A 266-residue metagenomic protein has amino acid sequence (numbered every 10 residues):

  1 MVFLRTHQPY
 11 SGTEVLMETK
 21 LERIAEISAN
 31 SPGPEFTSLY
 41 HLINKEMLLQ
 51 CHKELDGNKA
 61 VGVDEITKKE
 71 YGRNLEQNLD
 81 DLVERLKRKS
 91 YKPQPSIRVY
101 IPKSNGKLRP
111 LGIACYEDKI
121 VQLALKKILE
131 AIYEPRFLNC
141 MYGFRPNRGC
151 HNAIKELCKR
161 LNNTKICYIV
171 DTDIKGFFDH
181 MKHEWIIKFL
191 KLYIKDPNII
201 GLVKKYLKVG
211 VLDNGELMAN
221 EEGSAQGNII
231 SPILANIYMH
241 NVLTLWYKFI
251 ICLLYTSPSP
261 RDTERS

Functional and structural regions predicted by a protein language model:
M1-E76: Non-catalytic, polymerase-adjacent accessory regions of viral genome-replication enzymes
F36-Y40, Q50-L55, V63-E70, P93-Y100 (+5 more regions): Short coil/turn segments at secondary-structure boundaries
I43-K53, R85-L108, Y116, I120-L129 (+2 more regions): Reverse-transcriptase-like RNA-dependent polymerase core
N44, I113-V121, P146-C150, N162 (+6 more regions): Secondary-structure capping and boundary motifs in well-ordered enzyme cores
G57-T67, G112, H151-L190: Conserved catalytic palm subdomain of right-hand nucleotidyl-transferase polymerases, strongest for RNA-directed enzymes
E70-P93: Amphipathic alpha-helical blocks
L108-F137, E222-F249: Conserved pre-motif C helix in the palm subdomain of viral-like polymerases
Y255-D262: Conserved small/polar residues in nucleotide/adenosyl-binding loops
